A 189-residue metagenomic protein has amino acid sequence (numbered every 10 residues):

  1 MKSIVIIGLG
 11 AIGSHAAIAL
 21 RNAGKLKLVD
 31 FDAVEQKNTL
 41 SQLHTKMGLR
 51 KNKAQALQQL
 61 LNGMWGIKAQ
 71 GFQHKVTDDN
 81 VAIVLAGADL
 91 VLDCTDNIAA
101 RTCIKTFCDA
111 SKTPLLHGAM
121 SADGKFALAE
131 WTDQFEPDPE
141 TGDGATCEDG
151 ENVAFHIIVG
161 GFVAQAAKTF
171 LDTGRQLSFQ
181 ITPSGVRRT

Functional and structural regions predicted by a protein language model:
M1-T189: Adenine nucleotide-associated cytosolic modules
